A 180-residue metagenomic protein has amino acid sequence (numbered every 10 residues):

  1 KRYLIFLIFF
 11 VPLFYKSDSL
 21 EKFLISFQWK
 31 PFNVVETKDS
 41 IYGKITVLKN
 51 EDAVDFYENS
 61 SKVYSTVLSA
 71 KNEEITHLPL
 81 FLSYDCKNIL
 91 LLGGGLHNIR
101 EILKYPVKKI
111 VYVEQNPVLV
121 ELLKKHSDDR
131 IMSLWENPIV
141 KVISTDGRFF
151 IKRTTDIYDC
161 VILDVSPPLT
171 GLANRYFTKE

Functional and structural regions predicted by a protein language model:
R2-V63, S69: Basic, ligand-binding patches in group-transfer machinery, especially extracytoplasmic/periplasmic segments
S69-E180: The AdoMet/dcAdoMet-binding core of the Class I SAM-like
